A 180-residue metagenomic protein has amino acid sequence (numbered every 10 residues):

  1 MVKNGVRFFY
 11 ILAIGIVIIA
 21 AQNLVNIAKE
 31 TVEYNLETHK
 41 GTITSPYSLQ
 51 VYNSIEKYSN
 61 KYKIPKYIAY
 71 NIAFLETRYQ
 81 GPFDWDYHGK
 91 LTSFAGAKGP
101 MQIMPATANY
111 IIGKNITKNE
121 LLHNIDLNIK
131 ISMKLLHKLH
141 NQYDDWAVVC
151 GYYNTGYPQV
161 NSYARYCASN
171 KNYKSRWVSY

Functional and structural regions predicted by a protein language model:
M1-V17, L24, A28: N-terminal Sec-pathway targeting helices
I27-Y180: Catalytic glycan-binding domains that act on GlcNAc-containing polysaccharides
